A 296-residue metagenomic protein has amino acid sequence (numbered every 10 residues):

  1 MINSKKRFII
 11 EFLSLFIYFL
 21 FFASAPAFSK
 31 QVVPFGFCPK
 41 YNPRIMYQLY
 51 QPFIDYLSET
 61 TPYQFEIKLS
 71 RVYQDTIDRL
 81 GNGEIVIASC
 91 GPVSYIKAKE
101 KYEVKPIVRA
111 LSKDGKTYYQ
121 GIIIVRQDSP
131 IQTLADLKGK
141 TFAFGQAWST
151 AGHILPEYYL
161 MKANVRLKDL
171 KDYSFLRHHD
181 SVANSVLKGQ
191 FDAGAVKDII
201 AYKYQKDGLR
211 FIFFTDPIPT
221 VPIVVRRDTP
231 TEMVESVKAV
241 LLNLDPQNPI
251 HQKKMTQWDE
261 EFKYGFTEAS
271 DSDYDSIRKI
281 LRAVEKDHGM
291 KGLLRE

Functional and structural regions predicted by a protein language model:
I2-L13: Bacterial N-terminal signal peptides that target proteins for export
E11-A23: Bacterial N-terminal signal peptides
S29-I96: Extracytoplasmic small-molecule ligand-binding "clamshell" domains of the periplasmic binding protein/Venus flytrap
Q31-K40, A135-G152: Short loop->beta-strand "edge-of-pocket" segments that line small-molecule binding or catalytic clefts across diverse
V33, Y41-P52, V225-E296: An extracytoplasmic/periplasmic, membrane-proximal ligand-sensing/linker region
Q74-A88, K101-Y102, A135, H178-F191: Short helices/loops that flank or line small-molecule/ion binding pockets
V108-T133, P222-R226: Hydrophobic/proline-rich hinge and linker segments of small-molecule sensing/allosteric domains, predominantly
S129, K140-A239: Pocket-lining segment of extracytoplasmic ligand-binding domains
